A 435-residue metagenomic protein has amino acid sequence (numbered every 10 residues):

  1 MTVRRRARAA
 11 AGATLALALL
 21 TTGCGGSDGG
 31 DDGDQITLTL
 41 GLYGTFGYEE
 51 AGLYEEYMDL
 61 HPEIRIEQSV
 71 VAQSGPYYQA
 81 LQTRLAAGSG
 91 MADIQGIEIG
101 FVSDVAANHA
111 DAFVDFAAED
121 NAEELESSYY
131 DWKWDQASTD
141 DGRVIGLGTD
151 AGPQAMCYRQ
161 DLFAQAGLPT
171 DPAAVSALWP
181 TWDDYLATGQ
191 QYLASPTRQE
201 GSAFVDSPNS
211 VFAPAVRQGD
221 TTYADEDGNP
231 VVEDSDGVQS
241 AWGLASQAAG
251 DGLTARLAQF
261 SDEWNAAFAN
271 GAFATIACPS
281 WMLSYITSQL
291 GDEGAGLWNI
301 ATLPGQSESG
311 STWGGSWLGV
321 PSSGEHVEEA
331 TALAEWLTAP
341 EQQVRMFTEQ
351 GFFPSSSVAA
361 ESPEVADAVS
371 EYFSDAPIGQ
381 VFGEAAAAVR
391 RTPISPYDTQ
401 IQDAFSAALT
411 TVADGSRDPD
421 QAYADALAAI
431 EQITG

Functional and structural regions predicted by a protein language model:
T2-D104, N121-L125, E325-E328, E341 (+3 more regions): Conserved N-terminal structural module of periplasmic/extracytoplasmic solute-binding proteins
V70-T83, I99-G100, L178-D184, R256-N270 (+1 more regions): Short helix-initiation/N-cap motifs at beta->coil->alpha
I99-A155, L297-A301: Hinge/lid segment of periplasmic solute-binding proteins
A117-Y129, A173-L178, T221-S240, S288-E293 (+3 more regions): Short, solvent-exposed loop/beta-turn-alpha elements that line the ligand-binding surface or hinge of extracytoplasmic
D141-T149, Q154, A164, T181-V231 (+2 more regions): Extracytoplasmic/periplasmic solute-binding protein
L186-Q190, D227-A258, L303: Glycine-centered hinge/linker elements that transmit conformational signals in sensory and ligand-binding systems
Q247-T254, Q289-S355: Extracytoplasmic/periplasmic substrate-recognition and gating elements
F373-A426: C-terminal capping/gating helix-and-loop segments adjacent to ligand/active sites or protein-protein/ligand interfaces
